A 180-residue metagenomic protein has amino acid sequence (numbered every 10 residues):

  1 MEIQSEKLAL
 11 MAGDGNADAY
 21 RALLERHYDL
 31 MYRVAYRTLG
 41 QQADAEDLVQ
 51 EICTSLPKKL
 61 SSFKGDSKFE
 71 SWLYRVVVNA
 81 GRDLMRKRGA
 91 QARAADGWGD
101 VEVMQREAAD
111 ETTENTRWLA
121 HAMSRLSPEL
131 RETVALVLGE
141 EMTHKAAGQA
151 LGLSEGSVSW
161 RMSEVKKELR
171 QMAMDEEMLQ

Functional and structural regions predicted by a protein language model:
M1-L30, R37, H121, Q171 (+1 more regions): N-terminal module of bacterial RNA polymerase sigma factors
E2-S5, D83, Q91-T116: Internal acidic/polar
M11, R93-D96, H121, Q149-G152 (+1 more regions): C-terminal edge and immediately downstream basic/flexible tail or linker adjoining helix-turn-helix-like DNA-binding
G13-D14, R37-G40, E51-K68, K87-G89: Sigma70-family region 2
R26-D29, R37-G40, A135-T143: Short helix-capping/turn signature of helix-turn-helix
K58-G65, R75-D96, T112, E164: Arg/Lys-rich amphipathic alpha helix in sigma70-family domain 2
K64, R86-G89, L126, R131 (+1 more regions): Short, Lys/Arg-enriched C-terminal cap helix and immediately downstream tail that follows
V78, R82, L130, G139 (+2 more regions): DNA-recognition helix of helix-turn-helix
